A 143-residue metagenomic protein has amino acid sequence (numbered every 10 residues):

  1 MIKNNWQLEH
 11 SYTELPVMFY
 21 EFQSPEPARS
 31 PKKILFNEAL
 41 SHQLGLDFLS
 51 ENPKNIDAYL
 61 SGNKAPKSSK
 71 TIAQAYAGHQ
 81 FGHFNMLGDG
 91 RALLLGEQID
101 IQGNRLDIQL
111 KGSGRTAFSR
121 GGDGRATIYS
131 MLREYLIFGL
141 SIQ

Functional and structural regions predicted by a protein language model:
M1, Y20-F22, D47, K54: Polar low-complexity intrinsically disordered regions
M1-T13: Charged, compositionally biased N-terminal leader segments and the immediate start of the first structured element
W6-Q7, Y20-F22, F81-M86: Intrinsically disordered, low-complexity segments enriched in polar/charged residues with Gly/Pro, especially when
L8, L15-P16, N55, I72: A general marker of short, structured functional hotspots
Y12-E21, P25: N-terminal capping segment at the start of a domain
F22-I34: A short, compositionally biased N-terminal segment around positions ~18-40 that is enriched in charged/polar residues
S30-K33, A39-I56, S61-Q143: Conserved ATP-binding subdomain of kinase catalytic cores across diverse folds
